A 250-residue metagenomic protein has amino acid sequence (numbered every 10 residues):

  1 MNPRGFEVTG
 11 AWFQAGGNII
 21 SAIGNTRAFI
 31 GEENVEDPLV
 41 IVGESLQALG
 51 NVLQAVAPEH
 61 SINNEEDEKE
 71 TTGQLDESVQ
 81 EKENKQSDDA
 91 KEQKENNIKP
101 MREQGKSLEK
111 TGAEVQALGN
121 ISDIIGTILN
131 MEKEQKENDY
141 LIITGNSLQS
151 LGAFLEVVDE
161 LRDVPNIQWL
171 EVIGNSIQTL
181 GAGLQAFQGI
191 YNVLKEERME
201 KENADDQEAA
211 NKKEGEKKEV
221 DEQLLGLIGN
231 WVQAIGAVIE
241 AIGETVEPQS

Functional and structural regions predicted by a protein language model:
M1, T26-D37, P58-E77, K82-A113 (+4 more regions): Extended, hydrophobic alpha-helical membrane-active domains that insert into or remodel lipid bilayers
R4, V8-G10, I30: N-terminal ordered "arm"
T9-T26, V42-H60, L108-L129, Y140-L161 (+2 more regions): Membrane-active amphipathic alpha-helices enriched in small hydrophobic residues
